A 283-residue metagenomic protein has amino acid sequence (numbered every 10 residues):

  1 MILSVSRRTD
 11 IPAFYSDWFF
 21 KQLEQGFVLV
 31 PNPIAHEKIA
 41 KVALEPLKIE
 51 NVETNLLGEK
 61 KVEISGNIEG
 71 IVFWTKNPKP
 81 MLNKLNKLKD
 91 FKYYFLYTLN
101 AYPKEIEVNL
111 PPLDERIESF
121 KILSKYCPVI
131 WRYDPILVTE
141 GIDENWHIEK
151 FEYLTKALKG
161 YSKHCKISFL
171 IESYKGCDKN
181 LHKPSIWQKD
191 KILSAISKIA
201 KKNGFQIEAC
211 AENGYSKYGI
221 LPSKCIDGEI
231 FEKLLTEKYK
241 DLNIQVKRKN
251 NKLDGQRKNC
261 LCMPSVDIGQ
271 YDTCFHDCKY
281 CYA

Functional and structural regions predicted by a protein language model:
M1-E107, L113, I117-I122, A283: Conserved Radical SAM active-site core
R8-D10, K76-P78, T98-Y102, D134-V138 (+2 more regions): Active-site beta-loop-alpha junctions enriched in small/polar residues
Y102-P111, D134-N145, C177-S185: Surface-exposed cleft-lining segments at the edges of enzyme active sites
E115-G176, A195-A211: Conserved C-terminal portion of the radical SAM core fold that forms the substrate/S-adenosylmethionine-binding
Q188-K258: A C-terminal junction/extension of Radical SAM enzymes
K258, V266-A283: Local cysteine-cluster metal-coordination motifs and their immediate loop/turn environment, predominantly Fe-S cluster
